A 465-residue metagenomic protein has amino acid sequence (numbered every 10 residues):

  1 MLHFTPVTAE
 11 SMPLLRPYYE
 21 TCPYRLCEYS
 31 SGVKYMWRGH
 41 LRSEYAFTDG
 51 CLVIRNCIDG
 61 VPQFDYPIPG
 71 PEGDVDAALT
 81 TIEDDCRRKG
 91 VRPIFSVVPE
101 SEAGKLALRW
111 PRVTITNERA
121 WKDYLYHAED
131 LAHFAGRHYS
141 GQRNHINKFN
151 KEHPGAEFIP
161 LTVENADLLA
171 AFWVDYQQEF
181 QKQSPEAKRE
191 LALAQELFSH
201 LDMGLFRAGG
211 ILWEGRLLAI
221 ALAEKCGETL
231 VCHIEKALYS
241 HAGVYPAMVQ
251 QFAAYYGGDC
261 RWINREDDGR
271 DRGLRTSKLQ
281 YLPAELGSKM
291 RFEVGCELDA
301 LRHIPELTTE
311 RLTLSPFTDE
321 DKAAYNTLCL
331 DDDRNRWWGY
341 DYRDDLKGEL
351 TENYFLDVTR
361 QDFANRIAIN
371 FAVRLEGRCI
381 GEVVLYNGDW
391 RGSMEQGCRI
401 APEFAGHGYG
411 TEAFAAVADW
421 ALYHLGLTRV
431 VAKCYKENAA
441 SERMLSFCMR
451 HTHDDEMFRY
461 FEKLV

Functional and structural regions predicted by a protein language model:
E10-P17, E164-E179, E297-N353: A short, well-structured alpha-helix characteristic of acyl/acetyltransferase catalytic modules
E28-S101, L212-H241, L385-R391: Conserved donor-binding loop and adjoining core beta-sheet/short helix segment in diverse acyl/aminoacyl transferases
D74-A78, S240-Q251, F404, G408-V417: Conserved acetyl-CoA pyrophosphate-binding loop and the N-cap/start of the following alpha-helix in GNAT-like
K89-P99, G258-E266, H424-K433: Conserved GNAT acetyl-CoA-binding A-motif
E102-I115, G269-L286, T411, K436-T452: Conserved active-site alpha-helix within GNAT-family acetyltransferase domains
P111-K182: Acyltransferase donor/substrate-recognition loop-hinge adjacent to the catalytic core
L205-E293, G406: Aromatic (often tryptophan-rich) hydrophobic motifs at membrane interfaces
L217, C226, I263, G295-R336 (+1 more regions): Acyl-donor (CoA/ACP) binding surface of acyl/acetyltransferases
